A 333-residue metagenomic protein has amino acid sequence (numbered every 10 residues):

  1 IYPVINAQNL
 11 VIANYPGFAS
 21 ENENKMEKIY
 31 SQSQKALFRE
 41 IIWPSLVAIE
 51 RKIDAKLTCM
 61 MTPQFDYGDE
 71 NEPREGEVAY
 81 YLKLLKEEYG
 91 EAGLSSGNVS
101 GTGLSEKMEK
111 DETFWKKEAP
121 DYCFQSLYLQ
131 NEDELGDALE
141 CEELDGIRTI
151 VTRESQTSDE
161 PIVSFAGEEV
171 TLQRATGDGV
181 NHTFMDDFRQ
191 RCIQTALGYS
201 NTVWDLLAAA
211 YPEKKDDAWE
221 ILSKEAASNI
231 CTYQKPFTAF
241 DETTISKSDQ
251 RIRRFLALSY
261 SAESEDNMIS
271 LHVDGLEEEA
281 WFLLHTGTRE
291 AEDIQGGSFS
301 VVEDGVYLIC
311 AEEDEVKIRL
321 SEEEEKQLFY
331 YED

Functional and structural regions predicted by a protein language model:
I1-S20, S45-E50, E118, L129-E134 (+1 more regions): Catalytic grooves of carbohydrate-active enzymes
P16-S20, P44-D145, S158, N201 (+1 more regions): Metal-dependent polysaccharide deacetylase catalytic core of the NodB/CE4 family, i.e., the active-site-bearing domain
E27-R39, M61-E72, G97-T102, Q130 (+3 more regions): The substrate-binding groove and active-site-proximal loops of carbohydrate-active enzymes, especially glycoside
G90, A257-Y260, Q295-V301: Small-residue (G/S/T/A) turn/hinge positions that recur once per unit in extracellular repeat modules
E143-N181: His/Asp/Glu-enriched short active-site or ligand-binding loop at hydrolase and phosphoryl-transfer sites
E242-G287: Surface beta-strand/loop "capping" patches
L283-G297: Solvent-exposed beta-hairpin/edge-strand motifs
E303-D333: C-terminal beta-strand-rich structural cap/linker in extracellular carbohydrate-active enzymes
